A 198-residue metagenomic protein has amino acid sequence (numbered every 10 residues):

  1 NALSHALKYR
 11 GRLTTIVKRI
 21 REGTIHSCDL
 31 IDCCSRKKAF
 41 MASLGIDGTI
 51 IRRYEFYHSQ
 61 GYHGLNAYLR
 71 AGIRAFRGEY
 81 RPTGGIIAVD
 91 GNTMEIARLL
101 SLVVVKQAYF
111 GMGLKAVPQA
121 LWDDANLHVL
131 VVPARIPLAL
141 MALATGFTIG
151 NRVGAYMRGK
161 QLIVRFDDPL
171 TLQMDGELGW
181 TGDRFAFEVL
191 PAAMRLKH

Functional and structural regions predicted by a protein language model:
N1-L99: Catalytic core of DAGKc-family lipid kinases
C33, I51-R53, V104, L130-V132 (+1 more regions): Short beta-strand-to-turn element immediately C-terminal to the catalytic PLP-Schiff-base lysine in fold type I
S43, D47, V103-A116: Glycine-rich phosphate/pyrophosphate-binding beta-alpha loops
D47-I50, E95-A97, F110-G113, P137-L140: Short acidic/glycine-rich loop or secondary-structure boundary segments that cap or lie
H58-A67, F110-G113, P118-P137: Gly/Ser/Thr-rich active-site loops/lids in small-molecule metabolic enzymes that frequently grip phosphoryl groups
I86-A88, A97, V103-V105, G113 (+1 more regions): Short, conserved beta-strand edge motifs with alternating hydrophobic and charged residues
V89-G91, L121-H198: ATP/nucleoside-binding phosphotransfer catalytic cores, i.e., glycine-rich phosphate-binding loops
L99-L100, R184: Residue-level structural signal for beta-strand termini and adjacent loop
